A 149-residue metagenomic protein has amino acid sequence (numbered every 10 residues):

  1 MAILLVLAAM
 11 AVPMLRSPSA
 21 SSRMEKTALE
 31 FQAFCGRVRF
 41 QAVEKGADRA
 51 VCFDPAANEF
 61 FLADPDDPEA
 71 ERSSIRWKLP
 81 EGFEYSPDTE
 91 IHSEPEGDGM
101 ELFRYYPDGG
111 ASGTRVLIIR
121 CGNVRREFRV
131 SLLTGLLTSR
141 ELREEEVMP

Functional and structural regions predicted by a protein language model:
M1-I3: N-terminal signal-anchor/signal peptide hydrophobic helix marking the start of the first transmembrane segment
V6, M10-G36, F40, E44 (+2 more regions): N-terminal helix-rich module
